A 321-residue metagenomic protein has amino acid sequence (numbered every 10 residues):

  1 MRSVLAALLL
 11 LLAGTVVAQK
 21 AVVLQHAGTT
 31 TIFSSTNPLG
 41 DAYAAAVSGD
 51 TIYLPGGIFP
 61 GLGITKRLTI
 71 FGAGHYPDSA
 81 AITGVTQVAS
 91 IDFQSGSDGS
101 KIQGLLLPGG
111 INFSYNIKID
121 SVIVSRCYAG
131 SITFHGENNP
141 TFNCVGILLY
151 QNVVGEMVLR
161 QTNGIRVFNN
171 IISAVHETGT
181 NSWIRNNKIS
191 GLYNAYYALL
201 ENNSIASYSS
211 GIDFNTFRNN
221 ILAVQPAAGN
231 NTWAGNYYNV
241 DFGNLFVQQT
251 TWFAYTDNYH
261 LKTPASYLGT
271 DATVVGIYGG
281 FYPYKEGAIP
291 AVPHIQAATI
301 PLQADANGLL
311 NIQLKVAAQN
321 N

Functional and structural regions predicted by a protein language model:
M1-V23: Bacterial Sec-dependent N-terminal signal peptides
L24-P60: Acidic Gly/Asp/Thr-rich repetitive segments characteristic of extracellular carbohydrate-active and adhesion proteins
G57-I58, G74-D78, L222-A228, T251 (+2 more regions): Acidic glycine-/aspartate-rich tracts in secreted/extracellular proteins
R67-Y115, S131-I132: Right-handed parallel beta-helix/beta-spiral solenoid domain characteristic of secreted/periplasmic
F113-N116, I132-T141, Y150-Y255: Predominantly extracellular beta-rich ligand-binding scaffolds that present long acidic/polar faces for carbohydrate
Y237-I289: C-terminal accessory segments
T273-L310, A317-Q319: Short, compositionally biased P/S/T/A/G/V-rich stretches that sit at domain boundaries
